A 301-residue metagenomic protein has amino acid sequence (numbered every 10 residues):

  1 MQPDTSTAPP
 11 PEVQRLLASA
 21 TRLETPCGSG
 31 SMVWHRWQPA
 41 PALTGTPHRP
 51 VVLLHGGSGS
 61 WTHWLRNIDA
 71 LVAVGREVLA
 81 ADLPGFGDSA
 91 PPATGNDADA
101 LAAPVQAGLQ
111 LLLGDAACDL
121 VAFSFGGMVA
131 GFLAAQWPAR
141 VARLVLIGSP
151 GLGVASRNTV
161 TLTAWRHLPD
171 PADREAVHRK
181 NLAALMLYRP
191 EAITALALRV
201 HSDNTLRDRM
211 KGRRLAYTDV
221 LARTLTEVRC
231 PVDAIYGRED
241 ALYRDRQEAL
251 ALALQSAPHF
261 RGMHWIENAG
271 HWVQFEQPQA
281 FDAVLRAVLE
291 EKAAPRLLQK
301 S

Functional and structural regions predicted by a protein language model:
M1-E24: An N-terminal hydrophobic leader/cap segment in hydrolases
V33-D88: Conserved HGGG/HGGXW glycine-rich cap/lid loop of the alpha/beta-hydrolase fold
Q38, L65, L79-F125, W137 (+1 more regions): Active-site loop/oxyanion-hole signature of alpha/beta-hydrolase fold enzymes
H55-G57, A122-G127: Conserved alpha/beta-hydrolase "nucleophile elbow" surrounding the catalytic nucleophile
G131-A135, A142-A172: Flexible "cap/lid" loop of the alpha/beta hydrolase fold
D173-C230: Conserved alpha/beta-hydrolase catalytic His-Asp/Glu region
Y236-A269: Conserved loop-alpha-helix segment in the C-terminal half of the alpha/beta-hydrolase fold that carries the catalytic
A269-P278, D282: Catalytic histidine-centered segment of alpha/beta-hydrolase-like enzymes
